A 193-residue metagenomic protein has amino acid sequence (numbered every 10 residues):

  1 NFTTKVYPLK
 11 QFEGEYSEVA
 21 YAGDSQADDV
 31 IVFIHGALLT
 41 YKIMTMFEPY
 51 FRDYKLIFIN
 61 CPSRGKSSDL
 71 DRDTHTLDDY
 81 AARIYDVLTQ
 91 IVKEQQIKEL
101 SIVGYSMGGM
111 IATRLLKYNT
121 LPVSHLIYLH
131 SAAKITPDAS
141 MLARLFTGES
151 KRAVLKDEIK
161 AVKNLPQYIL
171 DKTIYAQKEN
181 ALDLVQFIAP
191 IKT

Functional and structural regions predicted by a protein language model:
T4-A22: A short loop-to-beta-strand scaffold at the N-terminal edge of the catalytic core in hydrolase folds
A22-K66: Conserved HGGG/HGGXW glycine-rich cap/lid loop of the alpha/beta-hydrolase fold
M46, R114-Y118: Active-site signature of alpha/beta-hydrolase-fold catalytic machinery across serine- and Asp/Cys-nucleophile hydrolases
F58-L100: Active-site loop/oxyanion-hole signature of alpha/beta-hydrolase fold enzymes
I102-G104, L129: Short beta-strand immediately N-terminal to the catalytic nucleophile in serine-hydrolase-like folds
G104-G108, A112: Gly/Ala-rich beta-loop-alpha elbow adjacent to hydrolase catalytic centers
K117, H125-K156: Flexible "cap/lid" loop of the alpha/beta hydrolase fold
P137-A139, A143, L155-T193: Conserved alpha/beta-hydrolase catalytic His-Asp/Glu region
